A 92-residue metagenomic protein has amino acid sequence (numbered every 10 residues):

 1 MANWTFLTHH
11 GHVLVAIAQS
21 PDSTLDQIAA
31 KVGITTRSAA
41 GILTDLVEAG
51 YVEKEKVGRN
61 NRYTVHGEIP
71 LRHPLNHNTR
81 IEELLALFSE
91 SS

Functional and structural regions predicted by a protein language model:
M1-V13: Short alpha-helical segments that sit at the start of domains
V15, T24-D26: Residues within the helices of the helix-turn-helix
Q27-A30, V47-E48: Alpha-helical residues within the helix-turn-helix
R37: Key DNA-contact positions within bacterial/archaeal DNA-binding proteins
L43-T44: Short, hydrophobic-biased segments on the C-terminal half of alpha helices that form "recognition helices"
V47-V57: A short, conserved structural fragment
K56-R62, E68: Short, Lys/Arg-rich nucleic-acid/phosphate-binding segment
P70-S92: Amphipathic alpha-helical dimerization/coiled-coil segments that flank or bridge DNA-binding/regulatory modules
